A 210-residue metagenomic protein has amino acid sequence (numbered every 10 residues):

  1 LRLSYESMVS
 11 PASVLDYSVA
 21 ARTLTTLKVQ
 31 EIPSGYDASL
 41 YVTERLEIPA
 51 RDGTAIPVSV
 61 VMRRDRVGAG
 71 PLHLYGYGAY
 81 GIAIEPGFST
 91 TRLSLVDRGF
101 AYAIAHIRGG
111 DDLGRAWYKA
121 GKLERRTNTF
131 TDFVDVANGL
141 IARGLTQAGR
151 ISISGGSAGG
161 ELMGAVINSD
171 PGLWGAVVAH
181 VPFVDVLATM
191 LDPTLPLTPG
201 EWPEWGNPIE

Functional and structural regions predicted by a protein language model:
L1-G68, I82, P86-L93, D97-R98 (+1 more regions): Non-catalytic accessory segments flanking enzyme active sites
E6, V19, G78, G156 (+1 more regions): Flexible loop residues that form catalytic and substrate-binding hotspots at small-molecule/glycan-binding clefts
V14, I48, V58, L74 (+3 more regions): Conserved hydrophobic/aromatic pocket- or pore-lining residues that grip, position, or stack substrates in active sites
I56, P71, R150: Alpha/beta-hydrolase fold active-site loops
G70, F100, L173-G175: Short beta-strand segments enriched for Tyr within beta-sheet-rich domains, predominantly fibronectin type III
L72, V96-H106: A fold-wide structural signal in alpha/beta-hydrolase
G78-I82, Y102: Serine-hydrolase catalytic-loop signature spanning alpha/beta hydrolases and amidase-signature enzymes
I104-E210: Active-site-proximal cap/loop segments of hydrolase catalytic domains
